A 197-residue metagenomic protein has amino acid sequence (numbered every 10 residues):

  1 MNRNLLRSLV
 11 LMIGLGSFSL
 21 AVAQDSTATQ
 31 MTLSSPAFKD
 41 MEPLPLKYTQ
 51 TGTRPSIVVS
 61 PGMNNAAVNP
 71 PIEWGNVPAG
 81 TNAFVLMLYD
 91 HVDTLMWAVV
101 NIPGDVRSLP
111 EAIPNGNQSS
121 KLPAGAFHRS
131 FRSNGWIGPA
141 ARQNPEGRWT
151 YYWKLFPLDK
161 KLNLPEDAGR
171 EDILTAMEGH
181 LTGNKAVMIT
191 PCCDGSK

Functional and structural regions predicted by a protein language model:
M1-L9: Bacterial N-terminal signal peptides that target proteins for export
S8-S17: Bacterial N-terminal signal peptides
A23-K197: N-terminus-centered regions that define maturation/targeting leaders and the start of the first functional domain
